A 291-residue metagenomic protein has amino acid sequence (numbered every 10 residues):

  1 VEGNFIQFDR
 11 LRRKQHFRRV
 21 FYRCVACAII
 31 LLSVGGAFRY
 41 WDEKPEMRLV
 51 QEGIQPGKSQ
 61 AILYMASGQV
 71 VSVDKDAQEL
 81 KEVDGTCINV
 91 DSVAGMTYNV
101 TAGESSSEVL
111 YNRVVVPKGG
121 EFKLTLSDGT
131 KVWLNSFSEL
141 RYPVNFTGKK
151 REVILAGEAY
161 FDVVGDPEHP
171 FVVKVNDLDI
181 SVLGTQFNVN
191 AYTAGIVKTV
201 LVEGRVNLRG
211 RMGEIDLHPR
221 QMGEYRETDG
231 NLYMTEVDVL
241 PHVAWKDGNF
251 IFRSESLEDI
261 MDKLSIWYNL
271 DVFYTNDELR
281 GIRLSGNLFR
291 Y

Functional and structural regions predicted by a protein language model:
V1-H16: Disordered, charged N-terminal biogenesis/targeting segments of membrane/secreted proteins
R12-C24, G36-Y291: A residue-level detector for the "anchor" residue at the start of short, highly conserved motifs
V25-I30: Hydrophobic helical h-region of N-terminal Sec-dependent signal peptides in bacterial secretory/periplasmic proteins
L31-G35: Hydrophobic h-region of N-terminal signal peptides that target proteins for export in Gram-negative bacteria
